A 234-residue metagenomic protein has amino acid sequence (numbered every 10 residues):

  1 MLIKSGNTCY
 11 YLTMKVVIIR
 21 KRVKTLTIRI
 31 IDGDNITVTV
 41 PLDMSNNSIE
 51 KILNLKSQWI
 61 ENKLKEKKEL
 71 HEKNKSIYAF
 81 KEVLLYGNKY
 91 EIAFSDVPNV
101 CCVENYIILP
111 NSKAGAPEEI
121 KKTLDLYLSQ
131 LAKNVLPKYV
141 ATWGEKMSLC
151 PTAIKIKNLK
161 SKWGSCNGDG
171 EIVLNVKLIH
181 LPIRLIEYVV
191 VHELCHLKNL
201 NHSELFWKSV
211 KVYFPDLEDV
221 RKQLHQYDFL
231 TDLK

Functional and structural regions predicted by a protein language model:
M1-E187, L197-K234: Active-site-proximal or metal-binding-adjacent scaffold patches in catalytic folds
V190: Walker B beta-strand of ABC/ABC-like P-loop ATPase nucleotide-binding domains, specifically the conserved hydrophobic
E193: Walker B catalytic acidic pair
